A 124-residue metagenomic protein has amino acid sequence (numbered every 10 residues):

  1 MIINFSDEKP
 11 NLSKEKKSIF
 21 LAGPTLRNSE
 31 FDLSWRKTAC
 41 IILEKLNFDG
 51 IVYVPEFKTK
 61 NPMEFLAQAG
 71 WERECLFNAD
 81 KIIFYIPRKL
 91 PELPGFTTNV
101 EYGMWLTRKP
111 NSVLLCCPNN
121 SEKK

Functional and structural regions predicted by a protein language model:
M1-K124: Conserved catalytic or regulatory cores that recognize and/or transform ribose-phosphate-containing ligands
